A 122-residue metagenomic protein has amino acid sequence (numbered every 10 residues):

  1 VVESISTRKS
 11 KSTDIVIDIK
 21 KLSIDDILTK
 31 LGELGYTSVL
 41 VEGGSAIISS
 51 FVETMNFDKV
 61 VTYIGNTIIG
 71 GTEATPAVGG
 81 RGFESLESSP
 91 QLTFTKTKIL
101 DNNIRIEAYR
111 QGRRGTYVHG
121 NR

Functional and structural regions predicted by a protein language model:
V1-R122: Enzymes that bind and transform nitrogen-containing heteroaromatic metabolites
